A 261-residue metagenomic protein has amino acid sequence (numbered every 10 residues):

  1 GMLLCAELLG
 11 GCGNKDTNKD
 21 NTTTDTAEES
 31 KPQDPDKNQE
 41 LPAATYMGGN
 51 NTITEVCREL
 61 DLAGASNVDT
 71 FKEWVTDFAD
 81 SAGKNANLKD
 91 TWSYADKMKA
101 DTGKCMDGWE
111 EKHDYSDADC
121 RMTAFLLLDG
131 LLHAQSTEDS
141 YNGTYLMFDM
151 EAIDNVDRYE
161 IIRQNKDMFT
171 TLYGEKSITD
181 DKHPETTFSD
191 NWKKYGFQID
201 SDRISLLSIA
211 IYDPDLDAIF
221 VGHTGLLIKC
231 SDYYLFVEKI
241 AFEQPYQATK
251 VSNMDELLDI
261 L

Functional and structural regions predicted by a protein language model:
G1-L3: Sec-dependent N-terminal signal peptides
E7-G11: C-terminal motif of bacterial Sec signal peptides marking the signal peptidase cleavage site
C12-L261: Cysteine-nucleophile amide-bond enzymes
